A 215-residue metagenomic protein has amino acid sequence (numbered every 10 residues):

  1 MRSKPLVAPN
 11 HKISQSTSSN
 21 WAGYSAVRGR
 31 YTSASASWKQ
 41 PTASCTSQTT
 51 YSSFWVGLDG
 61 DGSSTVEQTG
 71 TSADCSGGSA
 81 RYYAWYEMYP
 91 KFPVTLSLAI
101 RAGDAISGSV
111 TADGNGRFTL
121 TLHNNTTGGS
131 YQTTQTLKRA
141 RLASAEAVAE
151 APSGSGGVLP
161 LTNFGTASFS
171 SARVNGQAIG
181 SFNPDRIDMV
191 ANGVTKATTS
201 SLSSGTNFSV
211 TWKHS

Functional and structural regions predicted by a protein language model:
M1-S215: Exposed, interaction-prone regions of secreted/extracellular proteins
